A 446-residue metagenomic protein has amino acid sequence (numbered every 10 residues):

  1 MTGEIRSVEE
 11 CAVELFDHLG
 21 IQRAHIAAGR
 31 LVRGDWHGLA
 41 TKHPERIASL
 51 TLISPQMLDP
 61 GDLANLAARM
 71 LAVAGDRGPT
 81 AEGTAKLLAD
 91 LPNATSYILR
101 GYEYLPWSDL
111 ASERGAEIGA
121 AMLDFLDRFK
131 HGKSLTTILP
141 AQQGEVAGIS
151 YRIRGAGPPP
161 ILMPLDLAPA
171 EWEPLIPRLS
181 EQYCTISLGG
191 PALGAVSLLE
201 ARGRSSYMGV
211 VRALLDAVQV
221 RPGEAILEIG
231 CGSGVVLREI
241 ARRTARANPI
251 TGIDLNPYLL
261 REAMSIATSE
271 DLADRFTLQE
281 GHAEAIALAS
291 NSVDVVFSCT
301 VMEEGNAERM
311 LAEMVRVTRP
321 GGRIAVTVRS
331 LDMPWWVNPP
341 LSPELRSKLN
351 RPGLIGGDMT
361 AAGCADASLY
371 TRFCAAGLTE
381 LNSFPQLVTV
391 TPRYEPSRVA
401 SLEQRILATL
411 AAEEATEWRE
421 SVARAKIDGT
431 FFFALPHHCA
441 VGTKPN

Functional and structural regions predicted by a protein language model:
R100-P140: Catalytic active-site module of serine/aspartate enzymes centered on a nucleophile-bearing elbow/loop
P158-L165: Short beta-strand element of the alpha/beta-hydrolase
S205-E224, E239: Conserved alpha-helix/loop element of class I SAM-dependent methyltransferases that forms part of the SAM/SAH-binding
A225-L227, L237-A285: Class I SAM-dependent methyltransferase SAM/SAH-binding core
E284-V295: A short acidic, Gly/Pro-enriched loop at the edge of an enzyme's catalytic core that lines a small-molecule cofactor
E308-R323: A short glycine-rich, Lys/Arg-flanked "PGG" loop and its adjoining helix->strand segment in the class I
A325-R393: Conserved catalytic/acceptor-binding region of the Class I
A367, T379-N446: Conserved Class I S-adenosyl-L-methionine
